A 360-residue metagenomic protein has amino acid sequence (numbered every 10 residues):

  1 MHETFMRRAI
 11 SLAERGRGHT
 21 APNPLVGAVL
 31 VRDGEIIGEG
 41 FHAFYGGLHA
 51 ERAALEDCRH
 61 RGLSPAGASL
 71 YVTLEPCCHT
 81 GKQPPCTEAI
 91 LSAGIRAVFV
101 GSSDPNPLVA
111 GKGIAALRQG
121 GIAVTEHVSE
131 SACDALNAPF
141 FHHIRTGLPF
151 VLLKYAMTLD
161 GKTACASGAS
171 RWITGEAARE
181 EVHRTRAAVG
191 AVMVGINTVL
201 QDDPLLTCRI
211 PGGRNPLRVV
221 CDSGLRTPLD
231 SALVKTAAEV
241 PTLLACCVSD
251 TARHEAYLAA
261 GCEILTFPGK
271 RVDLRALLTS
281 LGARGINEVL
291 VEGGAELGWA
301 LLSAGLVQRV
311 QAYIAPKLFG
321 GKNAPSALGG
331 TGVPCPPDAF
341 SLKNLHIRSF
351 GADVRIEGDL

Functional and structural regions predicted by a protein language model:
H2-P24, E39, K82, F150 (+1 more regions): Enzymes that bind and transform nitrogen-containing heteroaromatic metabolites
H19-P22, G47, I114, V128-A156: Proteins enriched for Cys/Gly/acidic motifs involved in redox and nucleic-acid/cofactor modification
G27: Helix-turn-helix
L30-A132, L217, L243, V248-D250 (+2 more regions): Zn2+-dependent cytidine deaminase-like catalytic core
E75, I144, L258-G261: Generic alpha-helical secondary structure signal
